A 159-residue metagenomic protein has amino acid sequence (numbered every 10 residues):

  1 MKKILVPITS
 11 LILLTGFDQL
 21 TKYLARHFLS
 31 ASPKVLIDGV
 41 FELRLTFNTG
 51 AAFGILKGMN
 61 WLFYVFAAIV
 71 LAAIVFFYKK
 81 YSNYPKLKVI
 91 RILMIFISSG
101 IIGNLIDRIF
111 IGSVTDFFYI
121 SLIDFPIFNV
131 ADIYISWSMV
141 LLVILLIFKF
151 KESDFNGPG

Functional and structural regions predicted by a protein language model:
M1-G159: Alpha-helical transmembrane bundles and membrane-interface segments of multipass inner-membrane proteins
